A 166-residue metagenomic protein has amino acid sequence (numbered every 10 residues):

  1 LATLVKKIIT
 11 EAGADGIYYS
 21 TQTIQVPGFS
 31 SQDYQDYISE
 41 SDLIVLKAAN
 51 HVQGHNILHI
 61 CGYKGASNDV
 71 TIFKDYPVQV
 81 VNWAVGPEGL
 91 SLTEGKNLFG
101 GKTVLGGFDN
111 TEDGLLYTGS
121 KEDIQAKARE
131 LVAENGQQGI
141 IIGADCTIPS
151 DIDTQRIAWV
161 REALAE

Functional and structural regions predicted by a protein language model:
L1-E166: Active-site loop segments of alpha/beta catalytic cores
